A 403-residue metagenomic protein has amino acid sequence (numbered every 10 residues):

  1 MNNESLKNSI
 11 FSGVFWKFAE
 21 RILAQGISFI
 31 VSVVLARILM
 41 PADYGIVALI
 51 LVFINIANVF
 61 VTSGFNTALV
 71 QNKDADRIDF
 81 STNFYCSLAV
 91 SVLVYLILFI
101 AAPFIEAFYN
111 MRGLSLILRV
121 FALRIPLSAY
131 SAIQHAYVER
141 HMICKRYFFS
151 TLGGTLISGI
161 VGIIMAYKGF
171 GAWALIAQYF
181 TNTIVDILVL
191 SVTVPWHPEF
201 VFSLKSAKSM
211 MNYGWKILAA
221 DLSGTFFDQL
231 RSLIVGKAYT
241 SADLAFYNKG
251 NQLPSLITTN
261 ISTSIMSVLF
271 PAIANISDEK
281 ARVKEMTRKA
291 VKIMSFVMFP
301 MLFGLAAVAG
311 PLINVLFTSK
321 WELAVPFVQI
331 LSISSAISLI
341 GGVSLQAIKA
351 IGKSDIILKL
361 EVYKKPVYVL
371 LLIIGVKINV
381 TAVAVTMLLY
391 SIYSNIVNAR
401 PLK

Functional and structural regions predicted by a protein language model:
M1-L6, I10, K145, L188-L233 (+2 more regions): Interhelical loop/hinge segments that connect adjacent transmembrane helices in multipass membrane
L6-F65, V90-A102, R119, G154-I163 (+2 more regions): Signature of the first transmembrane helix
K7-I10, A68-R77, P126-S150, K168 (+5 more regions): Membrane-interface junctions at transmembrane-helix termini in multi-pass inner-membrane proteins
F29, Y85-N110, L116, I160-I164 (+3 more regions): Alpha-helical transmembrane segments of multi-pass membrane transport and lipid-handling proteins
F29-D43, E106-F108, A166, T225-L256 (+2 more regions): Helix-terminus/linker motif at the lipid-water interface of multi-pass membrane proteins
V34-L51, P103, A107-F108, G113-S115 (+7 more regions): Membrane-interface helix-loop junctions in multi-pass transport and translocation proteins
I56-F60, L96-I100, N110-Q134, F148-L156 (+10 more regions): Alpha-helical transmembrane segments of multi-pass membrane proteins
V59-R77, E139-R140, P198, G250 (+2 more regions): Helix-loop junctions and terminal segments of transmembrane helices in multi-pass membrane transport/translocation
